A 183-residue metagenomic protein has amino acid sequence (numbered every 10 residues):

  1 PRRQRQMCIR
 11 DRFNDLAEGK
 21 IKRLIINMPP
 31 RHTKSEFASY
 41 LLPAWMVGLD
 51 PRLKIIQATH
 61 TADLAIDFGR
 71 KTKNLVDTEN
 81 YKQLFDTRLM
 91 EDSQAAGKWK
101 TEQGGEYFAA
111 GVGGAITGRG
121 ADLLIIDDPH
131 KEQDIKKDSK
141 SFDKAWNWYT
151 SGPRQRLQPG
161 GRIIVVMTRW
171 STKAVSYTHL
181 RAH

Functional and structural regions predicted by a protein language model:
R3-R12, T178-H183: Conserved small/polar residues in nucleotide/adenosyl-binding loops
R12, R88-M90, Q155, A174: ASCE RecA-like P-loop NTPase motor cores that couple ATP hydrolysis to mechanical translocation on nucleic acids
K20-L24: Pre-Walker A (Motif I) flank of P-loop NTPase domains
N27-P29, K34-N80: Conserved P-loop
I56-Q57, F108, R162-V166: Short catalytic-loop micro-motif centered on adjacent basic/acidic residues
A58-G113: Conserved nucleotide-state-sensing and coupling region of NTP-binding domains
W99-K140: Conserved RecA-like ASCE ATPase "motif II neighborhood" in helicase/translocase motors
H130-L180: Signature of the SF2 helicase/ATPase Hel1-core->accessory helical subdomain module
